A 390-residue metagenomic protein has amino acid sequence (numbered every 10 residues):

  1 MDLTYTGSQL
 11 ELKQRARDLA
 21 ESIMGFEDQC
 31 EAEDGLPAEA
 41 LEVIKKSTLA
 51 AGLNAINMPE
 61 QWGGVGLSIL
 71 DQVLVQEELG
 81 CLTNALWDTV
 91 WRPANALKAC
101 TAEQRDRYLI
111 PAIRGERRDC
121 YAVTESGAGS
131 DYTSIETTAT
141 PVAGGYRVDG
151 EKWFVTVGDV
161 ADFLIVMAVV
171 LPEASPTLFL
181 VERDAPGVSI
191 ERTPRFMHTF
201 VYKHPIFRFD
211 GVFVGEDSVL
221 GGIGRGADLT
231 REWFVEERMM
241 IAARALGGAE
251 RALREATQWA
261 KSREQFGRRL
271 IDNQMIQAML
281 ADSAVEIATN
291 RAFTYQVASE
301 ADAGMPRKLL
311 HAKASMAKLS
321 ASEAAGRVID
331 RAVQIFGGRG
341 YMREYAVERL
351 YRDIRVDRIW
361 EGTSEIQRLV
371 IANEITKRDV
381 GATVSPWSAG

Functional and structural regions predicted by a protein language model:
M1-W87, E103-Q104, P111, G115-E116 (+3 more regions): Alpha-helical interface subdomain recognition
L67-I69, D131-T133, V157-A161, F200-Y202: Short glycine/proline-enriched turns and hinge-like loops at secondary-structure junctions
L86-R107, G129: N-terminal glycine-rich flavin-associated loop
G115-V123: A short, Trp-centered hydrophobic/proline-enriched beta-strand micro-motif
A128, W153-G158, T199, V356-T363: Glycine-rich phosphate/pyrophosphate-binding beta-alpha loops
S134, D184-G215: Flexible, small-/acidic-enriched active-site or ligand-binding loops
G145, D149-E191: A short core secondary-structure module
R208-E232: A short, charged helix-loop
